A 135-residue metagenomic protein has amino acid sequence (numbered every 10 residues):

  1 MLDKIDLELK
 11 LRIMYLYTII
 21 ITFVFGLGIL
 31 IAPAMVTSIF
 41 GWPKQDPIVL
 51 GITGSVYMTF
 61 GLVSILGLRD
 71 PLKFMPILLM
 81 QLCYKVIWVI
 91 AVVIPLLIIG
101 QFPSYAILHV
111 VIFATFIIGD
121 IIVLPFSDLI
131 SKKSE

Functional and structural regions predicted by a protein language model:
M1-I19: Cytosolic juxtamembrane helix and N-cap/initiation of the first transmembrane helix
M14-T18, F40-Y57: A loop-to-helix transmembrane entry motif
I20-A34, D120-I121: Alpha-helical transmembrane segments of multi-pass membrane proteins
F23-G26, P47-L68, L82-I90: Core segments of alpha-helical transmembrane spans in multipass integral membrane proteins
A34-P43, L97-F102: Membrane-interface helix termini and inter-helical loops of multi-pass transporters
L62-P76, L97: Juxtamembrane helix-break-helix junctions at the cytosolic face of small multi-pass alpha-helical membrane proteins
I90-L108: Membrane-helix boundary connector in multi-pass membrane proteins
A114-E135: Membrane-water interface at the C-terminal end of transmembrane alpha helices
